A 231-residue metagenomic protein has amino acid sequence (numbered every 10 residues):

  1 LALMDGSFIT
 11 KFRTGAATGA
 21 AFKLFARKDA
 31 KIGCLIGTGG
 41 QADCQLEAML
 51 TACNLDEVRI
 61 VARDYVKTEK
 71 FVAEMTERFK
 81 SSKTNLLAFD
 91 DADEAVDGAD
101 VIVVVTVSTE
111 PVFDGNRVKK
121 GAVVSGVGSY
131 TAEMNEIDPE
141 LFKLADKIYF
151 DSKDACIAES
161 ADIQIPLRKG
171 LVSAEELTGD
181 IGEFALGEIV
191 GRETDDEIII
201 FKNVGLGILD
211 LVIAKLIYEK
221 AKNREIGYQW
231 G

Functional and structural regions predicted by a protein language model:
L1-A30: Phosphate/diphosphate ligand-binding glycine-rich loop within oxidoreductases
F25-I32, N54, K119-K120: Short helix-loop-beta connector
G33-C34, I199: Conserved beta-strand elements of the Class I
G37-G39: Glycine-rich Rossmann-fold phosphate-binding loop(s) that bind the pyrophosphate of adenine dinucleotide cofactors
A42-D43: N-terminal Rossmann-fold NAD(P) dinucleotide-binding loop
A52-F79: NAD(P)-binding Rossmann-fold cofactor-contacting core
S81-L171: Rossmann-like adenosine-cofactor binding region
N135-G231: Adenosine-phosphate binding glycine-rich loop
